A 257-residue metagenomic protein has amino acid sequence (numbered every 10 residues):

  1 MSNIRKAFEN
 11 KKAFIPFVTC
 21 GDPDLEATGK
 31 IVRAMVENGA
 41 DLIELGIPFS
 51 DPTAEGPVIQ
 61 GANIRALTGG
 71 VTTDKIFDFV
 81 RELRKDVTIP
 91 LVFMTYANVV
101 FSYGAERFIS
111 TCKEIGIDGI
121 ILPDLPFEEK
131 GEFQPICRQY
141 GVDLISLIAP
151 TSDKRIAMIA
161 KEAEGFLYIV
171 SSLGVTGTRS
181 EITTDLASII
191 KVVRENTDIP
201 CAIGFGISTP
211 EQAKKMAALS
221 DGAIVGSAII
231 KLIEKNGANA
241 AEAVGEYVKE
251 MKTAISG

Functional and structural regions predicted by a protein language model:
M1-A7, S50-I59, V71-R81, F101-R107 (+5 more regions): Active-site-adjacent beta->alpha loops and helix N-cap segments on the catalytic face of soluble alpha/beta enzymes
M1-V18, R81-K85, S256: N-terminal amphipathic alpha-helix/helix-capping segment at the start of soluble metabolic enzymes
F14-V18, I43-L45, L91-T95, I120-L122 (+4 more regions): Hydrophobic faces of well-ordered beta-strands that scaffold small-molecule active sites in alpha/beta enzyme cores
T19-D24, M94-S102, P126-F127, L147-T151 (+1 more regions): Glycine-rich beta-to-alpha transition loops that act as phosphate-gripper elements at the mouths of alpha/beta enzyme
L25-M35, T151-K161, I203, I207-A223: Catalytic cores of alpha/beta
D41-D51, I117-I121, P126, S171-G177 (+2 more regions): Glycine-rich phosphate-binding active-site loops on the catalytic face of alpha/beta enzymes
I47, Q60-L122, I255: Active-site beta->alpha loop and helix N-cap motifs at the rims of alpha/beta catalytic domains
I76, K191-I199, S208-K214, A218-G257: Alpha/beta catalytic cores of nucleotide-metabolism and tRNA/nucleoside-modifying enzymes
